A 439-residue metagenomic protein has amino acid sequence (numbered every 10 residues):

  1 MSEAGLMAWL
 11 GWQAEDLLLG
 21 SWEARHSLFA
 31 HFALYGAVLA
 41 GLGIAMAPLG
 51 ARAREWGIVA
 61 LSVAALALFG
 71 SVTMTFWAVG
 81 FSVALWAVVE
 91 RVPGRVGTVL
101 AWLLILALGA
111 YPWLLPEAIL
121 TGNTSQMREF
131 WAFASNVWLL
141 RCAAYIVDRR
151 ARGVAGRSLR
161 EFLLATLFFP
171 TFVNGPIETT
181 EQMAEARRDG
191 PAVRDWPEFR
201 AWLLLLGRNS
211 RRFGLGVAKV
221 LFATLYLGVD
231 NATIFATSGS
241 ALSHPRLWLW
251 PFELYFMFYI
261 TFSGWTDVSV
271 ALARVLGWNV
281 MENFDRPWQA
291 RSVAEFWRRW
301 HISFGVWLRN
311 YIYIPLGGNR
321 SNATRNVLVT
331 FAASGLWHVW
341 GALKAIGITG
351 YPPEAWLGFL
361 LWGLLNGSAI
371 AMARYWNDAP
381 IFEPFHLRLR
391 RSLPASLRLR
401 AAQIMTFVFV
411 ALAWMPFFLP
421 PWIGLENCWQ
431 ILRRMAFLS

Functional and structural regions predicted by a protein language model:
M1-S439: Membrane-embedded transmembrane alpha-helical bundles that form the catalytic cores of multi-pass lipid-modifying
